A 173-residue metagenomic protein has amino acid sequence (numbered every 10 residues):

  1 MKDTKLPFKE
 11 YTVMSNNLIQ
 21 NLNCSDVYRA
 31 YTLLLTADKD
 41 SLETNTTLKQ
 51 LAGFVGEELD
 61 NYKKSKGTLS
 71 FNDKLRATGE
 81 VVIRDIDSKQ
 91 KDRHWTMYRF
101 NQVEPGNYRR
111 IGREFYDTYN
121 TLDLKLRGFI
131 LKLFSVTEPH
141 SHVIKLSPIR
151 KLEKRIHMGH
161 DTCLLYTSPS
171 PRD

Functional and structural regions predicted by a protein language model:
M1-E57, E80, R84-K151: Short recognition helix of helix-turn-helix/winged-helix DNA-binding domains
D60-K74, G159-L165: Short amphipathic alpha-helical interaction segments
T78-G79, S168: Alpha-helix C-caps/helix-loop-beta hinges
L152-E153, G159: C-terminal terminal-subdomain/extension
Y166-D173: Conserved small/polar residues in nucleotide/adenosyl-binding loops
